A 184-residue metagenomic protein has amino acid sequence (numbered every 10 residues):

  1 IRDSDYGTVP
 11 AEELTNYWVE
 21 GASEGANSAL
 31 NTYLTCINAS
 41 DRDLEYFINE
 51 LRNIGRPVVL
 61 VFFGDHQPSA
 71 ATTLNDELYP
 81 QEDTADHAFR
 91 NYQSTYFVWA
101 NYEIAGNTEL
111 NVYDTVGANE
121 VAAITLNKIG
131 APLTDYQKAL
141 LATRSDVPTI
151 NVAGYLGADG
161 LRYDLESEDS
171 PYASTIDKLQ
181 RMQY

Functional and structural regions predicted by a protein language model:
I1-Y184: Solvent-exposed soluble domains appended to multi-pass membrane proteins
